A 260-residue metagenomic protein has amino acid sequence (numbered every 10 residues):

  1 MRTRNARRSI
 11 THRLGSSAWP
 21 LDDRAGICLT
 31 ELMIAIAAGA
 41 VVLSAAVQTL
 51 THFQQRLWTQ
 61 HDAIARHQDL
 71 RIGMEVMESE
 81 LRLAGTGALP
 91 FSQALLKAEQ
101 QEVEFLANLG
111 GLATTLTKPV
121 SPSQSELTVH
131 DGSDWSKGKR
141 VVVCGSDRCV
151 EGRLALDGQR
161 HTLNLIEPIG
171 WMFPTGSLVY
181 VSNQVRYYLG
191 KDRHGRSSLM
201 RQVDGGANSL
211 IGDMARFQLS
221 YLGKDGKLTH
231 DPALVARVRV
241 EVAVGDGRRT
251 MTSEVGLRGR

Functional and structural regions predicted by a protein language model:
M1-I27: N-terminal leader/signal peptides at the extreme start of proteins
R2, R24-R82: Aliphatic-rich helix starts adjacent to a transmembrane/signal segment
R2-R4, Q55, I64-A65, S79-R82 (+4 more regions): Short linear sequence signals and composition-biased patches located at protein termini or domain-edge surfaces
M74, G152, S253-L257: Generic detection of short hydrophobic beta-strand segments and adjacent strand-loop junctions
E102-K227: Type IV pilin-like appendage domain
